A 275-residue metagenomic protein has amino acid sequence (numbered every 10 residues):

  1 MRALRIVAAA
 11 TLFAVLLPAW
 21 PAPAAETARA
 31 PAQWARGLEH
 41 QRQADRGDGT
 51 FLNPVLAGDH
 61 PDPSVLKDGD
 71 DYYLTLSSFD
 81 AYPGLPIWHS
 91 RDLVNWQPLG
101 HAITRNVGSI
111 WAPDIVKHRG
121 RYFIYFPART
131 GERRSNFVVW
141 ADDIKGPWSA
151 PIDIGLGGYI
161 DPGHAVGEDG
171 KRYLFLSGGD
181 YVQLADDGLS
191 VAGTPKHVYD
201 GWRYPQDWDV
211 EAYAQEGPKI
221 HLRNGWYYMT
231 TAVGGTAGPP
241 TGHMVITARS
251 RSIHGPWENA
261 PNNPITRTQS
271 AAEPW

Functional and structural regions predicted by a protein language model:
M1-R5: Positively charged n-region of N-terminal signal peptides that target proteins for export
V7-A19: Bacterial N-terminal signal peptides
W20-A24: Sec/Tat signal peptide C-region and signal peptidase I cleavage site
A25-W275: Carbohydrate-active catalytic/glycan-binding domains of CAZyme proteins, especially the secreted or lumenal ectodomains
